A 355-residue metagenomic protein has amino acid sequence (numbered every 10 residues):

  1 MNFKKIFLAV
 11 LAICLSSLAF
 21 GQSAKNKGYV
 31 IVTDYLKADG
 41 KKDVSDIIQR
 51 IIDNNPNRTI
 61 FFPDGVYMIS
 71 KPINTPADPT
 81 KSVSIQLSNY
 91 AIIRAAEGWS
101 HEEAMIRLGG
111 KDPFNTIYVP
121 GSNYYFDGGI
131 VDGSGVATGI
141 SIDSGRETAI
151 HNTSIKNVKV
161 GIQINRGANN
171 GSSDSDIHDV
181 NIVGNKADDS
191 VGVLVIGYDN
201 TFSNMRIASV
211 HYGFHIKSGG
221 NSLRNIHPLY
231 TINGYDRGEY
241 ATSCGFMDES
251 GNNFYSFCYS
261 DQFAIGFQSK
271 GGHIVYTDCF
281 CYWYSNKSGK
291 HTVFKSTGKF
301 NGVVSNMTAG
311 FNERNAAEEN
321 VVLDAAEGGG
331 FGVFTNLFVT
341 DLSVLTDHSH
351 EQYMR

Functional and structural regions predicted by a protein language model:
M1-F7: Bacterial N-terminal signal peptides that target proteins for export
A9-S17: Bacterial N-terminal signal peptides
G21-I48: Right-handed parallel beta-helix/beta-solenoid
L36, S45, Q49, N57-E102 (+2 more regions): N-terminal extracellular ligand-recognition/capping segment immediately after the signal peptide
V66, N89-A91, I130, S154 (+9 more regions): A structural signal for beta-strand register positions
S70-P72, R94-S100, S134-I140, V158-I164 (+9 more regions): Short glycine/acidic-rich loop motifs that flank beta-strands on beta-rich extracellular proteins
A77-S84, R107-G128, I142-N152, R166-V180 (+6 more regions): Surface-exposed loop/turn motifs in large extracellular/passenger domains
E327-R355: Acidic, glycine- and Ser/Thr-rich low-complexity intrinsically disordered tracts in extracellular/secreted proteins
